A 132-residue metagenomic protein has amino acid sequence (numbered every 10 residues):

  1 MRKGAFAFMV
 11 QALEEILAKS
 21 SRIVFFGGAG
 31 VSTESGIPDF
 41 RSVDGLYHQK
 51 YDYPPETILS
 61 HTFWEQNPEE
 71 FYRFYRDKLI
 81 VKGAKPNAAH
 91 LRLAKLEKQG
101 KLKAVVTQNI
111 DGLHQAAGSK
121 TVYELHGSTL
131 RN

Functional and structural regions predicted by a protein language model:
M1-N132: Conserved catalytic core of sirtuin-type NAD+-dependent deacylases
